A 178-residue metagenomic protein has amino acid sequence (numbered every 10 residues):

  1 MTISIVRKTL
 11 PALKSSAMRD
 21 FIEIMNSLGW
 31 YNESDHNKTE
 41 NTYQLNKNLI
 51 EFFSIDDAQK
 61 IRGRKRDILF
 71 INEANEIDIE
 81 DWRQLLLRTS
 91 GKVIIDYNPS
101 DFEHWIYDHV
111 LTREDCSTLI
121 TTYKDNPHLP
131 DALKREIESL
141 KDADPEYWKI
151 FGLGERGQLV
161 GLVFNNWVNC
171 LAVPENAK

Functional and structural regions predicted by a protein language model:
M1, K47, K65, T89-K92 (+1 more regions): Short glycine/proline-enriched coil/turn segments at helix->beta-strand junctions
T2-V6: Conserved beta-strand elements of the Class I
T9-D67, G154-G157: Inter-Walker segment of RecA-like/P-loop motor cores
T42-L45, H109-E114, L171-N176: Short, conserved catalytic or adaptor-binding loops enriched in Gly and charged residues
I55-A58, A74-I77, P99-D101: Short beta->alpha connector loops
K65-W82: SF2 helicase catalytic motif II
D78-D144: ASCE P-loop NTPase helicase motor core
N126-K178: ATPase catalytic-site recognition across NTP-hydrolyzing enzymes
